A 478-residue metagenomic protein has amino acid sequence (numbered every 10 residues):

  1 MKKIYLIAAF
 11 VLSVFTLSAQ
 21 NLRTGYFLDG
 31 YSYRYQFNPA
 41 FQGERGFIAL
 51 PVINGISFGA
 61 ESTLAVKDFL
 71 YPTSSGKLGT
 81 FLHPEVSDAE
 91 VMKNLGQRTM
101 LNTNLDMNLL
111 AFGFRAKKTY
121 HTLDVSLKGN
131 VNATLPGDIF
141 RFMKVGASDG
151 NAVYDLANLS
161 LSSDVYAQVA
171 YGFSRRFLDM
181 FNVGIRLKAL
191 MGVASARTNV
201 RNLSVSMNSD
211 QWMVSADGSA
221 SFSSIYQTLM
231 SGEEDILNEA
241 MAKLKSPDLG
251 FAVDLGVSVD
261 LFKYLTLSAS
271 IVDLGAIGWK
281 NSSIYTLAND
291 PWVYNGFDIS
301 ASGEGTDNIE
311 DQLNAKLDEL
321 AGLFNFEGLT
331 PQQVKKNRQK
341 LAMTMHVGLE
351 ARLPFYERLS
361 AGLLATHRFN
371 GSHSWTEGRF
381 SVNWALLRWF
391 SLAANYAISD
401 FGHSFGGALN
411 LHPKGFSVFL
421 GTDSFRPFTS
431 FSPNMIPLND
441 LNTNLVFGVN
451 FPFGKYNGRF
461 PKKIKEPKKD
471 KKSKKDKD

Functional and structural regions predicted by a protein language model:
M1-R23: Bacterial Sec-dependent N-terminal signal peptides
Q20-D478: Subset of outer-membrane beta-barrel
